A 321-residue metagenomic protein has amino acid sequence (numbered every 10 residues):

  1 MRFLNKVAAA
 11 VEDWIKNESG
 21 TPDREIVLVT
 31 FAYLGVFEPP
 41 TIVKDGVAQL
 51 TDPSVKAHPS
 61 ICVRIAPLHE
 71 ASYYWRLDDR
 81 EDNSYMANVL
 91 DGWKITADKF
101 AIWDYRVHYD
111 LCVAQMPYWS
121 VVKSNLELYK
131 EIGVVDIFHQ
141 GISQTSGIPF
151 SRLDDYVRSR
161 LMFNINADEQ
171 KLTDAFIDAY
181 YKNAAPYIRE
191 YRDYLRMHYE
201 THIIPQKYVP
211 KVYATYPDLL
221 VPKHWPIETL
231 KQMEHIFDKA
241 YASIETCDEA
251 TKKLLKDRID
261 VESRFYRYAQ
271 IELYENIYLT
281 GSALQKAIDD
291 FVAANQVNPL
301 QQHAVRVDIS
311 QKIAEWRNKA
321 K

Functional and structural regions predicted by a protein language model:
M1-F3, P67-N83, R106-S120, M162-F163 (+1 more regions): The substrate-binding groove and active-site-proximal loops of carbohydrate-active enzymes, especially glycoside
M1-K94, D104: Gly/Pro-rich turn-and-neighbor structural signature
R2-N5, K123, E127, K231 (+1 more regions): A structural signal for well-ordered alpha-helical segments within the folded catalytic domains of diverse enzymes
A9-P22, G92-F100, L126-D136, A293-L300: Structural alpha-beta junctions
L28, A32-K44, T51, G92-H108 (+5 more regions): Short flexible/disordered coil segments
E38-T41, D45-R76, A101-Y105, E127-Q144 (+1 more regions): Repeat-unit-sized solenoid/scaffold elements
E81-P186, E190, M197: Structured mid-domain segments that build the active-site/substrate or prosthetic-cofactor binding neighborhood
L161-K321: Catalytic domains of carbohydrate-active enzymes that cleave complex glycans
